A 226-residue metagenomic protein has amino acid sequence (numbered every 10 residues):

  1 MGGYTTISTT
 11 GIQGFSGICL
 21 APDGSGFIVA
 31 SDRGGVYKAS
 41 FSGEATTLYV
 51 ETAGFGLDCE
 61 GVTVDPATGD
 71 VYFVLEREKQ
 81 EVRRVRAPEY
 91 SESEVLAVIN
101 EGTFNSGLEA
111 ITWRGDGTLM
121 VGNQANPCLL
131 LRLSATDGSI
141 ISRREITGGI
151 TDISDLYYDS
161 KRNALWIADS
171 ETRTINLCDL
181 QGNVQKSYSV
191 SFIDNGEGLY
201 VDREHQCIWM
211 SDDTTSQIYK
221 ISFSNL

Functional and structural regions predicted by a protein language model:
G2-T10, A45-A53, S91-G102, S139-G148 (+1 more regions): A short beta-strand motif characteristic of beta-propeller blades
T10-D23, G54-A67, E101-G117, G148-R162 (+1 more regions): Beta-rich, blade/repeat-based domains predominating in secreted/periplasmic proteins but also intracellular
G26-A30, D70-V74, T118-G122, A164-I167 (+1 more regions): Conserved beta-propeller blade signature
I28-V50: Beta-propeller domains
S31-R33, E76-E78, N123-N126, S170 (+2 more regions): Short loop/turn segments immediately following the C-termini of beta-strands
G35-Y37, K79-V82, P127-L130, R173-I175 (+1 more regions): Structural signal for beta-propeller blades
S40-E44, V85-Y90, S134-G138, D179-N183 (+1 more regions): Short loop/turn segments that connect beta-strands within beta-propeller blades
G198-L226: Blade-level signature of beta-propeller repeat domains, shared across WD40, Kelch, NHL, RCC1 and BNR/Asp-box propellers
